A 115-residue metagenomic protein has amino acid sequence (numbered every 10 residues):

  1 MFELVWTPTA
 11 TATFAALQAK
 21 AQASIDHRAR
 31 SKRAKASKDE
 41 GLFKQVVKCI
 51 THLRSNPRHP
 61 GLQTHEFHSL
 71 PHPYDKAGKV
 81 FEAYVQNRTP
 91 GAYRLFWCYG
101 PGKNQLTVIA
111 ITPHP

Functional and structural regions predicted by a protein language model:
M1-A92, G100-P115: Basic, Lys/Arg-enriched alpha-helical interface segments
